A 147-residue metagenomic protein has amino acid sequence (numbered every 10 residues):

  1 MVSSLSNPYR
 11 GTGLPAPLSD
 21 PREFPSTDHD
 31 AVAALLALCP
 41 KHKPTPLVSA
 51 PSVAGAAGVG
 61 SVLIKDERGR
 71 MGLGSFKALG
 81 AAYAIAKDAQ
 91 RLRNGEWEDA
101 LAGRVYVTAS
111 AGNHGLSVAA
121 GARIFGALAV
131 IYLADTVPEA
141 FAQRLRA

Functional and structural regions predicted by a protein language model:
M1-A147: PLP-dependent amino-acid enzyme catalytic core
